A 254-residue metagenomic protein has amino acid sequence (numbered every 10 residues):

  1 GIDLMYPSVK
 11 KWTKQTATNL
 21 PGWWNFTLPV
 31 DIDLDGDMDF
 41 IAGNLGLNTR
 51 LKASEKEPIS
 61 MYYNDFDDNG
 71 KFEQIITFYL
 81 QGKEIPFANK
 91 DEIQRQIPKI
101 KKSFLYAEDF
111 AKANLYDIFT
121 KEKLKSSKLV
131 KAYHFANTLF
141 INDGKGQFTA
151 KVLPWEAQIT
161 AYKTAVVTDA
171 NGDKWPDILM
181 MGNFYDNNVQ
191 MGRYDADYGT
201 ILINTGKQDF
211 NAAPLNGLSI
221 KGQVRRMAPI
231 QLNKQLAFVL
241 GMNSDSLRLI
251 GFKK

Functional and structural regions predicted by a protein language model:
G1-K254: Beta-propeller-forming repeat regions
